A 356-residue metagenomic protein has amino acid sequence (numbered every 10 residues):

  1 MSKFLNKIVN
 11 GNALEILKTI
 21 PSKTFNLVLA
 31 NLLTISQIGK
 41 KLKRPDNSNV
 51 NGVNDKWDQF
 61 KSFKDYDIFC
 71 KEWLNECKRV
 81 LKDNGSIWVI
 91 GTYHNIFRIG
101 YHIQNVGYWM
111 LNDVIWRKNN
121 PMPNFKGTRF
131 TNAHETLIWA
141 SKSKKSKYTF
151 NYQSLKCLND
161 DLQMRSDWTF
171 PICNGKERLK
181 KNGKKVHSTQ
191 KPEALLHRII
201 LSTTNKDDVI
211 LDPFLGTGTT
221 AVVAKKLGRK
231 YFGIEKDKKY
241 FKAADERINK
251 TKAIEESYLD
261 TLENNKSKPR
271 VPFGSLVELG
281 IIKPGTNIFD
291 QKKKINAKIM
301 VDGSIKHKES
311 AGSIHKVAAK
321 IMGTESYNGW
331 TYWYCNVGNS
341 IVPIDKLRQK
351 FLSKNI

Functional and structural regions predicted by a protein language model:
M1-F232: Core catalytic lobe of class I
S2-L17, E246-V271: S-adenosyl-L-methionine
G100, Q104, K242-D245, N249-K252: Class I S-adenosyl-L-methionine
N105, T131, L227, T251-A253 (+2 more regions): Short alpha-helix boundary/capping motifs
Y148-N151, E256, N328: Acidic/polar loop patches that form or flank catalytic/metal-binding clefts of enzymes that bind anionic ligands
K226, K230, K238, A243-E246 (+1 more regions): Intrinsically disordered, charged low-complexity linkers and terminal tails that flank or connect structured domains
E235: Conserved acidic E/D residue at the C-terminus of a beta-strand in Rossmann-like folds
